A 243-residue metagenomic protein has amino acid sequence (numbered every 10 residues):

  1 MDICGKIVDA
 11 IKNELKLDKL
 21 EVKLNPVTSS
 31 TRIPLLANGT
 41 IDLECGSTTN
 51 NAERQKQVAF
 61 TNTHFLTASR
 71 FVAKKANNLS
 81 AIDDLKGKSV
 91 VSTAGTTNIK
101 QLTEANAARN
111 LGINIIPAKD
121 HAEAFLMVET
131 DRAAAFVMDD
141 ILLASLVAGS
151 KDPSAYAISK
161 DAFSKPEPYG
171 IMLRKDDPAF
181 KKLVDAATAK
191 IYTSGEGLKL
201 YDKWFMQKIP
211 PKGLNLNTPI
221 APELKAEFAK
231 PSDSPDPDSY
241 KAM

Functional and structural regions predicted by a protein language model:
M1-E44: Extracytoplasmic small-molecule ligand-binding "clamshell" domains of the periplasmic binding protein/Venus flytrap
G5-L20, N98-K119, V147-D152: Ligand-binding cleft/hinge of the Venus flytrap
L17-P34, N77, I115-M127, K165-E167: Short helix-initiation/N-cap motifs at beta->coil->alpha
K19-K23, A37-G46, K88-S89, E129-M138: Alpha-to-beta junction loops
T31, C45-K56, Q101-N106, A122 (+3 more regions): A ligand-binding cleft/hinge motif common to bilobed small-molecule-binding domains
F65-A73, D140, A148-T188, Q207-S232: Periplasmic-binding protein-like
K74-V90: Flexible hinge/capping segments at coil-to-helix
K100-I115, S154-Y156, T188-M243: Ligand-binding clefts/hinges and TM-proximal coupling segments of bilobed small-molecule sensing domains
